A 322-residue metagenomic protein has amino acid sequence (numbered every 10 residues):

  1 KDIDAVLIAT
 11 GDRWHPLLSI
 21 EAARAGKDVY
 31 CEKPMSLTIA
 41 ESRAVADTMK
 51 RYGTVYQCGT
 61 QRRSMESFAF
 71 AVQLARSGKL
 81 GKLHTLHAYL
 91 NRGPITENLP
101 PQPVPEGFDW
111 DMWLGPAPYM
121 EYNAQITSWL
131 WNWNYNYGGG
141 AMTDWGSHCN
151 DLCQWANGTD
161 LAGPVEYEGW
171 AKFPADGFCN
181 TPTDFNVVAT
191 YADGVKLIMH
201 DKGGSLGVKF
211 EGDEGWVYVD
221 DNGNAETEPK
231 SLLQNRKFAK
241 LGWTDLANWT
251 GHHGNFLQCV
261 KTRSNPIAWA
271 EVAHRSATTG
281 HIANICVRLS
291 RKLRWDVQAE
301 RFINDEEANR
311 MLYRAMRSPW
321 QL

Functional and structural regions predicted by a protein language model:
V6-L7: N-terminal Rossmann-like NAD(P) cofactor-binding module of classical short-chain dehydrogenase/reductase
D12, P16-S64, G78: Beta-strand-loop-alpha-helix segment that lines the small-molecule cofactor/substrate pocket of alpha/beta enzymes
C58-T60, N136-T143, A171-D176, A239-L246 (+1 more regions): Active-site rim elements
M65-A88, L99-P100, T143-F173, G280: Oxidoreductase and adenylate-handling cofactor-binding alpha/beta cores
H87-I126, L130, Y313-R314: Core domains of carbohydrate- and sulfate-ester-processing enzymes
D111-D193: Rossmann-like dinucleotide-binding domain that binds NAD(P)(H)
N180, Q258-L322: C-terminal helix-rich "cap/oligomerization" subdomain common to oxidoreductases
V188-T250: NAD(P)-dinucleotide binding in Rossmann-like oxidoreductases
